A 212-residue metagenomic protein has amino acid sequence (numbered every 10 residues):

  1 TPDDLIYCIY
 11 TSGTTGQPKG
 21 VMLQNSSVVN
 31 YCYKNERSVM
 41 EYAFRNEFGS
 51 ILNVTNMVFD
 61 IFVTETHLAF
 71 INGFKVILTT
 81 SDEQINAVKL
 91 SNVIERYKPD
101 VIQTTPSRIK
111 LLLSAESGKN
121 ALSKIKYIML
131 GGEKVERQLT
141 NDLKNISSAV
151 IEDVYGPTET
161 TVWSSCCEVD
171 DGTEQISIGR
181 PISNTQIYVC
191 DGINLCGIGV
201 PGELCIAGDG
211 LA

Functional and structural regions predicted by a protein language model:
T1-L5, C32-N35, N46, V169-I176: Flexible, low-complexity linker/hinge segments
T1-Y10, F44-I51, M57, N184-T185: Conserved pre-ATP/AMP-binding loop-to-beta segment of ANL
C8-V21: Conserved adenylation A10 loop of the ANL superfamily
T11, G132, G156, G179 (+1 more regions): Active-site glycine-centered loops adjacent to acidic/histidine catalytic or metal-binding residues that shape
K19-S50, D60-D100: Conserved AMP-binding/adenylation subdomain of ANL enzymes
V28, A121, A149-D153, E168-A212: AMP-dependent adenylate-forming
T55-F59, D82, T158, G208: Conserved AMP-binding
I71-F74, D100-Q103, L113-Q175, Q186: Gly/Ser/Thr-rich phosphate-binding loop
